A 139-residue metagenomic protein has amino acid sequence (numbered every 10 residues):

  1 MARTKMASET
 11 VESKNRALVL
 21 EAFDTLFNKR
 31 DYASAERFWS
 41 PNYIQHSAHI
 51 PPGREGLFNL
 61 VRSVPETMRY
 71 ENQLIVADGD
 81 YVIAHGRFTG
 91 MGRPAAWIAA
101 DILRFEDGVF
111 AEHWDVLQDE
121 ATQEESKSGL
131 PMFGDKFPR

Functional and structural regions predicted by a protein language model:
M1-R139: C-terminal and inter-domain tail/linker signature
